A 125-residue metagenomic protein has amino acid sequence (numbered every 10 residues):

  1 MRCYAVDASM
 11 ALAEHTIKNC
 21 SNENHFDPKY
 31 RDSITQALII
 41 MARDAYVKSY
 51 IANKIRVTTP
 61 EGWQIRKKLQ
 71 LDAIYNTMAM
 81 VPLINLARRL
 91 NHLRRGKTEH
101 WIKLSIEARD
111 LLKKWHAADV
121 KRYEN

Functional and structural regions predicted by a protein language model:
M1-N125: Amphipathic alpha-helical assembly/interaction segments
